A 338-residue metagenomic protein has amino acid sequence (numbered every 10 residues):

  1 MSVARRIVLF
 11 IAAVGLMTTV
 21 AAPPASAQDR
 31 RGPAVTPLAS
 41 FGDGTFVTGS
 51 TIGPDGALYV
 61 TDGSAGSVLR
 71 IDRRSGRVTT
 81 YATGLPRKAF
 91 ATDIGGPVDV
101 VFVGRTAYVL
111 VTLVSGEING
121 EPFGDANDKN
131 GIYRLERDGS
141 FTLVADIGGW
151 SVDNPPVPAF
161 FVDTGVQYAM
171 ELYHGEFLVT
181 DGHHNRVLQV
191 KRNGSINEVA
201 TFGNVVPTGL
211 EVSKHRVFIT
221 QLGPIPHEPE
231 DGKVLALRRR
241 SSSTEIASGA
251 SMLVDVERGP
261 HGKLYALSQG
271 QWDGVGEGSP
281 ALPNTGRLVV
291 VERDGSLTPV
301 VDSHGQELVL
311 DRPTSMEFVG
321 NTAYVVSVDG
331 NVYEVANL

Functional and structural regions predicted by a protein language model:
M1-A27: Secretory targeting and sorting signals
P23-L338: Extracellular beta-propeller repeat domains
